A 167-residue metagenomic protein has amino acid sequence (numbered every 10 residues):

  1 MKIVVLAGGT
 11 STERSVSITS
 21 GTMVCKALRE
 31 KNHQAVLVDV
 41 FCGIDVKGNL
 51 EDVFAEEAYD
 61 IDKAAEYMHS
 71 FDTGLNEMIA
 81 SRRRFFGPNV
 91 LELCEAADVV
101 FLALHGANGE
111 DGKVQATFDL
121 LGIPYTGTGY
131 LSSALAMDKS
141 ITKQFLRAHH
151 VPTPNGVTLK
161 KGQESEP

Functional and structural regions predicted by a protein language model:
M1-T126, Y130-L131, L135-M137, I141 (+1 more regions): ATP-binding N-terminal substructure of ATP-dependent carboxylate-amine bond-forming enzymes
S140-H149: Structured adenosyl-cofactor binding patch, chiefly the S-adenosyl-L-methionine
A148-P167: Rossmann-like NAD(P)H-binding beta-loop-alpha module
